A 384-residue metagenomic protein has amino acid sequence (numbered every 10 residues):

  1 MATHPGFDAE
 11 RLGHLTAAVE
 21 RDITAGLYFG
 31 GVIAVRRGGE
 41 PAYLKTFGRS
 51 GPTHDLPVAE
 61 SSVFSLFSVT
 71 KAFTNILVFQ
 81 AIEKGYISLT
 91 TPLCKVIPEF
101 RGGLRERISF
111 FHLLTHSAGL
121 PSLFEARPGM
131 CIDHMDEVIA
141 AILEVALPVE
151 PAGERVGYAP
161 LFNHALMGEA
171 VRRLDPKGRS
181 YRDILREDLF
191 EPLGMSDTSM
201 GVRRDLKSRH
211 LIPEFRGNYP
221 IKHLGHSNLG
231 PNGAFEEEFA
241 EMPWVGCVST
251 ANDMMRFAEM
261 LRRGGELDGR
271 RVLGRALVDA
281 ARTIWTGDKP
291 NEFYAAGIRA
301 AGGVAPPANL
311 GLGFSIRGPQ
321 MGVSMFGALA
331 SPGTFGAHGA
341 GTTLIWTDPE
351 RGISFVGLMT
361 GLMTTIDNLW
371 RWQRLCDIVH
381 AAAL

Functional and structural regions predicted by a protein language model:
T3-L66, S88, W372: Short, conserved catalytic-motif segment at the N-terminal edge
G13-E20, I33, G39, S62-T91 (+3 more regions): Active-site SXXK
F29-G31, A42, S180, G341-L344: Short loop/turn microsegments at loop-to-beta-strand junctions
A42-Y43, I345-W346, G352-G361: Short, well-ordered beta-strand elements
G51, G103-L329: Short, surface-exposed loop or secondary-structure junction motifs that flank catalytic or metal-binding residues
L89-G103: Short, glycine/proline-biased beta-turn/loop segments that scaffold the active-site neighborhood
T334, G341-E350: Short, surface-exposed beta-strand/loop micro-motifs that present aromatic residues
G361-L384: Generic C-terminus detector
